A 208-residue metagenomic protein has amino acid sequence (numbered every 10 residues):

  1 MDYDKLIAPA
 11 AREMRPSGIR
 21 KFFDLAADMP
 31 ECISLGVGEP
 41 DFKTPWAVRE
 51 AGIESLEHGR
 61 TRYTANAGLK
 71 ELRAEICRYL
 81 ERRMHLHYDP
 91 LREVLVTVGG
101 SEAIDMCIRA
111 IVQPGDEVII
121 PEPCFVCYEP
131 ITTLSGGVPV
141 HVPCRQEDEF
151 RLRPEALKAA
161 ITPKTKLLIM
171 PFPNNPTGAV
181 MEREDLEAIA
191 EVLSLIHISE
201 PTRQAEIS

Functional and structural regions predicted by a protein language model:
D2-Y3, A8-G99, M106: N-terminal small-domain helix-loop-helix segment of the aminotransferase-like
Y88-V94, P114-E117, K164: Short acidic capping loops at alpha-helix termini that bridge into adjacent secondary structure
I108-T132: Conserved PLP-anchoring active-site segment centered on the Schiff-base-forming lysine
L134-V140: A short helix-loop-beta submotif of the ANL/AMP-binding
V140, R145-S199: Active-site phosphate-binding strand-loop segment of PLP-dependent enzymes
I196-S208: Single conserved hydrophobic/aromatic residue that forms the stacking wall/gate of nucleotide- or nucleobase-binding
